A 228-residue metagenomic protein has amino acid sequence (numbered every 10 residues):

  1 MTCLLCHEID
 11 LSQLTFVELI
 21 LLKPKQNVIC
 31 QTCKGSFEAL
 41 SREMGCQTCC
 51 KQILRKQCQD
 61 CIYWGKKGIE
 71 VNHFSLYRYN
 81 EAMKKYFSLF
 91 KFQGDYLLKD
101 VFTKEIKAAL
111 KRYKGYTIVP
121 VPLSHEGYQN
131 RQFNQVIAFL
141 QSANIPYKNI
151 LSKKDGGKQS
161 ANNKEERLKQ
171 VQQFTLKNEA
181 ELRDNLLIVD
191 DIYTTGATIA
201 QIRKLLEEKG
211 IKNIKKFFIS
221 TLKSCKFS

Functional and structural regions predicted by a protein language model:
M1-S228: Glycine-rich phosphate/pyrophosphate-handling loop used in enzymes and phosphotransfer proteins
